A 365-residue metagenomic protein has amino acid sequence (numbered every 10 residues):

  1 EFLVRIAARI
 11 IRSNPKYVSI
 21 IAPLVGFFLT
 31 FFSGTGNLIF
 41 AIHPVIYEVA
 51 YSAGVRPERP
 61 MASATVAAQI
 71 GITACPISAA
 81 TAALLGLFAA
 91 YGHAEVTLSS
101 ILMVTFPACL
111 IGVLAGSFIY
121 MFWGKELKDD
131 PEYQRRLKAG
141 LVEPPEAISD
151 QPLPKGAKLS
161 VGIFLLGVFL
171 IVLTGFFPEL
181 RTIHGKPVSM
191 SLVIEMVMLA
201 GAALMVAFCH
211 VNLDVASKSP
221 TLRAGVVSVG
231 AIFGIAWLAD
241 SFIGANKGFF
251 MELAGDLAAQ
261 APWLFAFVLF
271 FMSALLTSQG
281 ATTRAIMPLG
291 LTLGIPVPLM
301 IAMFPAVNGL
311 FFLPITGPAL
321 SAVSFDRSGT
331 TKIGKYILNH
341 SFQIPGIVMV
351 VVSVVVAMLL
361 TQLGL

Functional and structural regions predicted by a protein language model:
E1, V18, F27, F31 (+9 more regions): Transmembrane alpha-helical segments of multi-pass membrane transport proteins and ion-pumping complexes
E1-A53, V211-L293, L299: Membrane-embedded alpha-helical segments and adjacent helix-loop junctions characteristic of multi-pass solute
K16-I21, L102, V161-L165, V197 (+3 more regions): Hydrophobic alpha-helical transmembrane segments
N37-I39, L192-A200, L253-A261, N308-F312: Structural signature of hydrophobic alpha-helical transmembrane segments
E58, A80, T97-L110, L238 (+1 more regions): C-terminal transmembrane helix pair
S63-I70, F304-V307: Hydrophobic alpha-helical segments of secondary membrane carriers
F88-L98, P178-P187, V215-A216, S241-L257 (+1 more regions): Membrane-interface helix termini and inter-helical loops of multi-pass transporters
M103-V206, I333-Y336: Long, contiguous bundles of hydrophobic transmembrane helices that form the permeation core of multi-pass
